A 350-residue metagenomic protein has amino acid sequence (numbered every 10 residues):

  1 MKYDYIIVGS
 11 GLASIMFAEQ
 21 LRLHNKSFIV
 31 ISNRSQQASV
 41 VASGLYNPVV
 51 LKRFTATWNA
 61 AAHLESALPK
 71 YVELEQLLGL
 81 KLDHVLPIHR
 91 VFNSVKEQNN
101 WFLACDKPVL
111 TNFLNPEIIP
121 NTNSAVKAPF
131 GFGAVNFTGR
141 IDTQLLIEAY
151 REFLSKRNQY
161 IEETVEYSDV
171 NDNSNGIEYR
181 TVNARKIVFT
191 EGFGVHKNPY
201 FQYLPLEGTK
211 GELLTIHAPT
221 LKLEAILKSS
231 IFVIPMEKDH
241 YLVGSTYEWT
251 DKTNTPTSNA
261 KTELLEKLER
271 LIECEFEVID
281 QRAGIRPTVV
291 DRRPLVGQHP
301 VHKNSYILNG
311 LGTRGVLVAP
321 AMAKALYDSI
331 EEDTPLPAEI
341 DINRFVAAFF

Functional and structural regions predicted by a protein language model:
M1-G11: Beta1/beta-strand and adjacent pyrophosphate-binding region of the FAD-binding site in flavoprotein oxidoreductases
A13-H24, L45, G79-D83, F189-N304: Active-site substrate-recognition segment that forms the wall of the catalytic cavity or substrate channel
R22-V41: Glycine-rich FAD pyrophosphate-binding loop
L45-S124: Dinucleotide-binding Rossmann-like beta1-alpha1 core, especially the glycine-rich loop that anchors the ADP
T55-S66, G133-A149, T255-A260, L317: Short beta-strand to alpha-helix junction loop
G133-K186, T190-E191, V195: Helical element adjacent to the flavin cofactor pocket in flavoenzyme catalytic cores
D280-F350: C-terminal catalytic lobe of FAD-dependent flavoproteins
